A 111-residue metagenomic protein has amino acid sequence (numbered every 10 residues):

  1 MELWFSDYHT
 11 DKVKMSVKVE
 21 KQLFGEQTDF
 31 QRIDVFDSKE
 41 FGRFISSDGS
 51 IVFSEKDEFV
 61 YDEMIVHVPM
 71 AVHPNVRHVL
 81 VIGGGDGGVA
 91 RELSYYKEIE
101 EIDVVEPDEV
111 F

Functional and structural regions predicted by a protein language model:
M1-F44: N-terminal auxiliary segments of SAM/dcSAM-dependent transferases
E2, F53-F111: The AdoMet/dcAdoMet-binding core of the Class I SAM-like
